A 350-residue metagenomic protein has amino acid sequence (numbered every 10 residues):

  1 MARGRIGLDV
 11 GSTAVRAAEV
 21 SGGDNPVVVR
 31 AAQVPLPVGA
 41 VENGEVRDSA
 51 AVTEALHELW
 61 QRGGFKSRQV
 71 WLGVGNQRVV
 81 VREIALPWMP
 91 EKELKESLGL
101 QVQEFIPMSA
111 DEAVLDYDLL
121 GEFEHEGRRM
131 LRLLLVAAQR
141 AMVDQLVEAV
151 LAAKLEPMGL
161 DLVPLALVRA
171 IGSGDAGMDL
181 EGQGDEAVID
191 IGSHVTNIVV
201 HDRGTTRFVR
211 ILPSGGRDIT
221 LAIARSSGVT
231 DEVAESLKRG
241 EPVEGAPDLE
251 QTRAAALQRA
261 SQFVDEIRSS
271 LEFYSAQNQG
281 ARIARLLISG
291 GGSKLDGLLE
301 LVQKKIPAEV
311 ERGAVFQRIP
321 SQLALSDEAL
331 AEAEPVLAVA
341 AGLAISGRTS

Functional and structural regions predicted by a protein language model:
M1-S350: Hydrophobic/aromatic-enriched cytosolic interaction surfaces used to assemble or bind macromolecules
